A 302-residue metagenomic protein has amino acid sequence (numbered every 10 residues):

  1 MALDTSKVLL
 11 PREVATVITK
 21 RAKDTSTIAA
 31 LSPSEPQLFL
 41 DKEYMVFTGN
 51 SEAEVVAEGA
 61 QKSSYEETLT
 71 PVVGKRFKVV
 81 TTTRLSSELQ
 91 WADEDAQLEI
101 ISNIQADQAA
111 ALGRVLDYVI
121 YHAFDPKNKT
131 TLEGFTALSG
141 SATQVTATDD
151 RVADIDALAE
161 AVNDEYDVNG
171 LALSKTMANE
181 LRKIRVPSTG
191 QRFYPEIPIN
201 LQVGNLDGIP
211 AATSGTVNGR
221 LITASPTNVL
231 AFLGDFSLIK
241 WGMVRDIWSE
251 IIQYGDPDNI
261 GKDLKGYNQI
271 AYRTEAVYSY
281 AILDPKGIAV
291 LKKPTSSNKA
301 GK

Functional and structural regions predicted by a protein language model:
M1-E35, Y254, D258-K302: Protruding loop/beta-arch "assembly-hinge" segments enriched in small, turn-prone residues
A2-T82, G287: Assembly/oligomerization interface modules of large self-assembling protein complexes
G49-S51, Q90, M177-A178, T216-N218 (+6 more regions): Short, glycine-/Ser/Thr-/acidic-enriched flexible segments
E52-V55, D93, E180-K183, A281-L283: Short helix/loop capping segments that flank catalytic or ligand/cofactor-binding pockets
R84-D164, V290-K302: Alpha-helical scaffold segments that mediate packing/assembly in large oligomeric complexes
L85-S87, K175, T274: Residues immediately flanking
D149-D263, K302: Extended oligomerization regions of viral-like shell subunits
